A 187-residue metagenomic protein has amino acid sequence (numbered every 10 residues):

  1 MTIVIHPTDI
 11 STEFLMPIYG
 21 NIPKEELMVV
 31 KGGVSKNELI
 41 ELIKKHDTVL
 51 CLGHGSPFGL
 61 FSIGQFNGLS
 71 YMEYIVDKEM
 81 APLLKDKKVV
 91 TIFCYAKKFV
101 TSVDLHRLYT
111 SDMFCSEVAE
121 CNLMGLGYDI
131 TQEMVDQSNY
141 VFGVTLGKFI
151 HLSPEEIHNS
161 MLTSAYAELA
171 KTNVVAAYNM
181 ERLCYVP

Functional and structural regions predicted by a protein language model:
M1-L52, V90-I92, A96: A domain-level signal for caspase-like cysteine endopeptidase catalytic cores and their zymogen-processing architecture
E13-P17, L60-G64, V100-D104, A119-C121: A short acidic (Asp/Glu
G20, K24, N37-K45, K78 (+5 more regions): Polar/charged alpha-helical tracts
S35-I40, P57-G59, V76-K78, K97-T101: Short, well-ordered alpha-helical microsegments
K45-H46, K85-K87, D104-L105: Short, well-ordered alpha-helix to beta-strand connector turns
S56-L84: A short, glycine/acidic-enriched catalytic loop
V89-V90, Y95-P187: Active-site-proximal C-terminal subdomain of hydrolase catalytic domains
